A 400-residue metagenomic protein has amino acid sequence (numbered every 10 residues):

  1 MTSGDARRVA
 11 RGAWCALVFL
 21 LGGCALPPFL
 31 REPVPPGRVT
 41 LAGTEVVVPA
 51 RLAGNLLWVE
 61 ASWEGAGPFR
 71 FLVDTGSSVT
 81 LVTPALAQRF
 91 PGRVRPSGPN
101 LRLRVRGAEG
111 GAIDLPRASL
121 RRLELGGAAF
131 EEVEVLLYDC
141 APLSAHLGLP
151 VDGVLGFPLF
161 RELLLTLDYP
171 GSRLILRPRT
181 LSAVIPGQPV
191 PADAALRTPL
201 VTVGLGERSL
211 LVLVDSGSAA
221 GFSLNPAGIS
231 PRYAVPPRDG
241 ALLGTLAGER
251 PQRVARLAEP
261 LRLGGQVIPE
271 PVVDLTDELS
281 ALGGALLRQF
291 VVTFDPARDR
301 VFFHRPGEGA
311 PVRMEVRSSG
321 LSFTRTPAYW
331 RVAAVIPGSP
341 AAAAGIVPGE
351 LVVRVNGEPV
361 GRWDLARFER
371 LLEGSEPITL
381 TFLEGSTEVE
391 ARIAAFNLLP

Functional and structural regions predicted by a protein language model:
T2-W14: Bacterial N-terminal signal peptides that target proteins for export
G12-G23: Bacterial N-terminal signal peptides
C24-P400: Pepsin/retropepsin-fold aspartyl endopeptidases
